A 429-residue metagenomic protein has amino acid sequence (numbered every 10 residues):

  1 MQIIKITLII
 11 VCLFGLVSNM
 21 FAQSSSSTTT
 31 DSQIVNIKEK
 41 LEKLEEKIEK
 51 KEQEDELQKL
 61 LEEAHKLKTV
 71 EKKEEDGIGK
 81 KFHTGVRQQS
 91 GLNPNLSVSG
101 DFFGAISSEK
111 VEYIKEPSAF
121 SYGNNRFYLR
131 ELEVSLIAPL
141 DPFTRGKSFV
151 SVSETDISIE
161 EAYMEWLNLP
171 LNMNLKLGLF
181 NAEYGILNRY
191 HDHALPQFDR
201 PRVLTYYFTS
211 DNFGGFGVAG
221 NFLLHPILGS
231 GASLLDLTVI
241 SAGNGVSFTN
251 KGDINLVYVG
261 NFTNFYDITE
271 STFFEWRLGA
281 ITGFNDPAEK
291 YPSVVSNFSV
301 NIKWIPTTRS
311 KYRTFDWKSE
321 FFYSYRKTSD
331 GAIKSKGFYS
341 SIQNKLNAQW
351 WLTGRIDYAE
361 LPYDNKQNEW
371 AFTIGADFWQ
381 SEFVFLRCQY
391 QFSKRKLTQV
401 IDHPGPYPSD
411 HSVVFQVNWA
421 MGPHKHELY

Functional and structural regions predicted by a protein language model:
T7-S18: Bacterial N-terminal signal peptides
F21-K115, S412, Q416-M421, K425-Y429: N-terminal periplasmic/intermembrane-space "pro-region" immediately following the signal or transit peptide
H83-G245, G252-V259, T263-S271, S341-L346 (+1 more regions): Outer membrane beta-barrel
S99-F103, S151-S153, F180-A182, T238-A242 (+7 more regions): Outer-membrane beta-barrel pore domains and translocons
E109-I114, K176-F216, N221-H225, A280-G283 (+5 more regions): Outer-membrane beta-barrel translocator/channel fold
Y122-R126, V152-D156, Y206-S210, T249-N255 (+4 more regions): Replace "Gram-negative outer membrane beta-barrel proteins" with "bacterial and organellar outer membrane beta-barrel
E131, I159-E161, N174, F213-G217 (+7 more regions): Transmembrane beta-barrel architecture of outer membranes
T269-P362, W370: Detector for outer-membrane/organellar transmembrane beta-barrel domains, recognizing the amphipathic beta-strand
